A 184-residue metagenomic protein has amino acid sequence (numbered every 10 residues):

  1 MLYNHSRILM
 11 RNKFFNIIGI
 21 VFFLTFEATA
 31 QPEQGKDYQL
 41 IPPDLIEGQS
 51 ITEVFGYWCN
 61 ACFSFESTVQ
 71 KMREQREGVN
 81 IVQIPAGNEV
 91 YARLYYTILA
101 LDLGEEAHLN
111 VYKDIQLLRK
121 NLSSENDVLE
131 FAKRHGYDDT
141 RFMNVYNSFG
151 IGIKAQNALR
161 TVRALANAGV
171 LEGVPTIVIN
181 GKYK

Functional and structural regions predicted by a protein language model:
M1-R11: N-terminal secretory signal peptides that target proteins for export/translocation
R11-I20: Sec-dependent signal peptide recognition, specifically the positively charged N-region followed immediately by
F26-Q31: Sec/Tat signal peptide C-region and signal peptidase I cleavage site
P32-Y38, R93, T97: Proteins that catalyze or organize thiol-disulfide redox chemistry and the adjacent proteostasis machinery handling
Q34-Q49: A short beta-strand-turn-helix
E47-S50, E77, G173-P175: Envelope-exposed proteins and targeting segments
T52, Y57-F131: Structural alpha/beta surface segment adjacent to cysteine/selenocysteine redox centers across thiol/disulfide enzymes
R134-H135, D139-K184: C-terminal cap of thioredoxin/glutaredoxin-like
